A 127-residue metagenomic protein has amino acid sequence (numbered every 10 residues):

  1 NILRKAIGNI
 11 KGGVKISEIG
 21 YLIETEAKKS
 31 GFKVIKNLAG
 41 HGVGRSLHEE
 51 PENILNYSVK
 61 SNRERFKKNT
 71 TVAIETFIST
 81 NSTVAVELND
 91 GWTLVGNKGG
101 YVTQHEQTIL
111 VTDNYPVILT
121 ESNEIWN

Functional and structural regions predicted by a protein language model:
N1-N127: Active-site neighborhoods and metal-handling regions in enzymes and metal-associated proteins
